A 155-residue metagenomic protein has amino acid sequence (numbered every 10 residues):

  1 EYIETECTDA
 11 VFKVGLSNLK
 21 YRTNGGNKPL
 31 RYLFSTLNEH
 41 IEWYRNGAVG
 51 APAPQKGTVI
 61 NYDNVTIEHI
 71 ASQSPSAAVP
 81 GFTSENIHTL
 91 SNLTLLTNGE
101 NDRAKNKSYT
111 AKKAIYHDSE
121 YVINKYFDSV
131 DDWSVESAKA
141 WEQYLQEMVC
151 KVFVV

Functional and structural regions predicted by a protein language model:
E1-N86, L90, L95-L96, D102: Intrinsically disordered, low-complexity N-proximal targeting/linker segments that flank membranes
Y62, N86-T89, L93-V155: Long, cytosolic, alpha-helical-rich C-terminal regions that act as interaction/scaffolding modules
